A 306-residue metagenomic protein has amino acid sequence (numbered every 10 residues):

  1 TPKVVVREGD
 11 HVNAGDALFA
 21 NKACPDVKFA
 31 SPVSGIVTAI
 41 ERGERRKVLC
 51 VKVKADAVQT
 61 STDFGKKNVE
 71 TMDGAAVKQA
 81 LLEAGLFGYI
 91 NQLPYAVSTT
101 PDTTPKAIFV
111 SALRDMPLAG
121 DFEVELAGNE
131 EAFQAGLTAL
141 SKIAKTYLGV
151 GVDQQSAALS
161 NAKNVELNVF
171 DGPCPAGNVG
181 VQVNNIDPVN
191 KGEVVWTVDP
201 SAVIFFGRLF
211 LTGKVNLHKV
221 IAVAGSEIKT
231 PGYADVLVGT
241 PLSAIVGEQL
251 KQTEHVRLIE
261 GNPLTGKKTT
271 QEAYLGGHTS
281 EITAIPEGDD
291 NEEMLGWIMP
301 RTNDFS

Functional and structural regions predicted by a protein language model:
T1-K3: Acidic, low-complexity mobile loops and tails
V6-A20, A39: Short, well-structured beta-strand-loop connectors
A20-D26: Short boundary/loop segments of OB/S1/cold-shock single-stranded nucleic-acid-binding domains
D26-S34: Short coil-to-beta-strand transition motifs
V27, E41-S306: Buried, small/hydrophobic-residue-enriched core segments of structured protein domains
S34-V37, K47: Short beta-strand/helix segments in adaptor/scaffold domains that form protein-protein interfaces within large
